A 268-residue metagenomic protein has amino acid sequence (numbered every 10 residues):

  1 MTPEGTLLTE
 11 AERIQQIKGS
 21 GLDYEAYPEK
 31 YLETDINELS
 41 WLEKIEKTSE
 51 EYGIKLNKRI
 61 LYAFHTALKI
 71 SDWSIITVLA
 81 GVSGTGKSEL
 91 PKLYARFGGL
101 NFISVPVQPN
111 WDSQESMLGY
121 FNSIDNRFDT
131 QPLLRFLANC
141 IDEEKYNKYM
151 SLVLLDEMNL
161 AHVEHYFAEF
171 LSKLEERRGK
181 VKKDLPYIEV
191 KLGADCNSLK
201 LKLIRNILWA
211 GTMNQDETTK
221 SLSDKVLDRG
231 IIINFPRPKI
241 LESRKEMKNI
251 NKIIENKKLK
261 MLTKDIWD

Functional and structural regions predicted by a protein language model:
T2-M261: AAA+ P-loop NTPase catalytic core and its hallmark functional loops
K264-D268: Basic, amphipathic alpha-helical bundle interface domains used for macromolecular binding and assembly
